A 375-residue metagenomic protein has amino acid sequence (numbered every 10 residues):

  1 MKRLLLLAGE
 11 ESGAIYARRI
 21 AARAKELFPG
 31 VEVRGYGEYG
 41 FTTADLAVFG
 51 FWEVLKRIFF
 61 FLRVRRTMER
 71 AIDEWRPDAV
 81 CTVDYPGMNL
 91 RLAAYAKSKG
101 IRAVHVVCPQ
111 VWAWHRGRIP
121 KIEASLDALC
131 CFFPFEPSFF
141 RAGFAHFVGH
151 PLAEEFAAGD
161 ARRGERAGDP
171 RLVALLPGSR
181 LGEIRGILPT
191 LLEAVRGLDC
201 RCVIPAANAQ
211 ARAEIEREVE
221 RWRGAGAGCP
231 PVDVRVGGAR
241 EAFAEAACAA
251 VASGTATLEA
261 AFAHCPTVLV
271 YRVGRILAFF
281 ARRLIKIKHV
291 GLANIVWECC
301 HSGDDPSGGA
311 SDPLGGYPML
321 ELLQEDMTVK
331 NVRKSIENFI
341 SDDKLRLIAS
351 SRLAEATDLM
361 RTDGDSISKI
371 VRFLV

Functional and structural regions predicted by a protein language model:
M1-V375: Nucleotide-activated sugar donor-binding and catalytic core shared by glycosyltransferases and related lipid-linked
